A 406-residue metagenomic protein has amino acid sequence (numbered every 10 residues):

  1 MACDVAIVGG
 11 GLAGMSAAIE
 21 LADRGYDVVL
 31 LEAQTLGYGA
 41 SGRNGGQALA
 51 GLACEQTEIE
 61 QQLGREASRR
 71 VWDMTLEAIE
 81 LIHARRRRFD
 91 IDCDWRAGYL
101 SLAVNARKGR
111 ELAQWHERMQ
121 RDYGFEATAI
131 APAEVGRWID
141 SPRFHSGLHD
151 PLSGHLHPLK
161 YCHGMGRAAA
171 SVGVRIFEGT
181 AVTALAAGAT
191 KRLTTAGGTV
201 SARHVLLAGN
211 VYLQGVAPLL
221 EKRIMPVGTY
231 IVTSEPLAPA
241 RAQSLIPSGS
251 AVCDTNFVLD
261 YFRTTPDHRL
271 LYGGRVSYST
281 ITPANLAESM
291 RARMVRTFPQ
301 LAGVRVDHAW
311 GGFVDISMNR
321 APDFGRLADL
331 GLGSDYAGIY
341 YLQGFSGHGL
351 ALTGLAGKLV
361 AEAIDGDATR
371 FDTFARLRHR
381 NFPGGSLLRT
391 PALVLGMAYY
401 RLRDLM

Functional and structural regions predicted by a protein language model:
V5-L30: N-terminal Rossmann-like FAD-binding beta1-loop-alpha1 element of flavoenzymes
D23-R43: Glycine-rich FAD pyrophosphate-binding loop
R43-D73: Glycine-rich active-site loop/strand segments that organize a redox cofactor
C54-E60, A84-G164: Flavin (FAD/FMN) cofactor-binding and adjacent substrate-gating region of FAD-dependent oxidoreductase domains
E66-A84, Q114, S289, R293: A non-catalytic, amphipathic alpha-helix used as a structural packing/dimerization or gating element in enzyme scaffolds
E80, R88-R96, V182, T190 (+2 more regions): Active-site substrate-recognition segment that forms the wall of the catalytic cavity or substrate channel
R110, R118, P142-R203: Helical element adjacent to the flavin cofactor pocket in flavoenzyme catalytic cores
T280-T282, A287-L405: C-terminal catalytic lobe of FAD-dependent flavoproteins
